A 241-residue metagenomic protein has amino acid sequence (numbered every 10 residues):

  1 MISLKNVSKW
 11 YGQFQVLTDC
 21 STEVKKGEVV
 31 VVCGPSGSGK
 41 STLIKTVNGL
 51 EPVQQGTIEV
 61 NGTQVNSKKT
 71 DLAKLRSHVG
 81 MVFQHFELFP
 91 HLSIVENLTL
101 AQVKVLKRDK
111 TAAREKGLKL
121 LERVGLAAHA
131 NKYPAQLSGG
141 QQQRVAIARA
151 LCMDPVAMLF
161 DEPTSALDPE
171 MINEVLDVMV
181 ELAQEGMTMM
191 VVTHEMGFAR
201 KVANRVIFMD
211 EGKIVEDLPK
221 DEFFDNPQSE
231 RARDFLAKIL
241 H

Functional and structural regions predicted by a protein language model:
M1-K220: ABC family nucleotide-binding domain
D210, D221-H241: C-terminal boundary and immediately downstream tail of ABC-type ATPase nucleotide-binding domains
